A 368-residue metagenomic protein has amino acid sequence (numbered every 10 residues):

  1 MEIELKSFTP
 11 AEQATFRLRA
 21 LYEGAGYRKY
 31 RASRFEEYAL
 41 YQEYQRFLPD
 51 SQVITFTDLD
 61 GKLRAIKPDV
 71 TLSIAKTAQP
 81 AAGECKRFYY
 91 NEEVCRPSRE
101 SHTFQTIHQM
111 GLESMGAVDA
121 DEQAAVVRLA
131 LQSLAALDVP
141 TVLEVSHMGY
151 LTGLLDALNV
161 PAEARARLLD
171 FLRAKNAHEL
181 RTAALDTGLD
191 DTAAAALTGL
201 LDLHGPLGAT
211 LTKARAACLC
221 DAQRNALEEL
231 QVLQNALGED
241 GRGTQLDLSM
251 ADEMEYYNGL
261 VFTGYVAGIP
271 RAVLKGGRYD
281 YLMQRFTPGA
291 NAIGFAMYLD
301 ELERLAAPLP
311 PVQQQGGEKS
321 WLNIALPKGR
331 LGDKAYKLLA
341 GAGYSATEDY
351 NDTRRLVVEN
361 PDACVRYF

Functional and structural regions predicted by a protein language model:
M1-E4, A216-L219, G268, V357-C364: Short, basic, glycine/proline-bearing loop/turn elements
M1-K67, A124, R128, R355: TRNA-binding/sensing appendages of the translation machinery
S7-A25, E36-E37, D69-A82, K86-P140 (+1 more regions): Positively charged, Gly/Ser-enriched RNA/tRNA-binding surfaces
Y27-A32, G243-T244, A342-D349: Short secondary-structure junctions
A32-S51, S146-D156, M250-G259: Beta-rich nucleic-acid/ligand-interaction surfaces
S51-D58, V160-T182, L189, V266: Acidic, His- and aromatic-enriched active-site or binding-groove loops in soluble protein domains that engage sugars
V142-S146, A325: Short internal beta-strands
G316-F368: N-terminal hydrophobic or amphipathic helices and topogenic motifs
